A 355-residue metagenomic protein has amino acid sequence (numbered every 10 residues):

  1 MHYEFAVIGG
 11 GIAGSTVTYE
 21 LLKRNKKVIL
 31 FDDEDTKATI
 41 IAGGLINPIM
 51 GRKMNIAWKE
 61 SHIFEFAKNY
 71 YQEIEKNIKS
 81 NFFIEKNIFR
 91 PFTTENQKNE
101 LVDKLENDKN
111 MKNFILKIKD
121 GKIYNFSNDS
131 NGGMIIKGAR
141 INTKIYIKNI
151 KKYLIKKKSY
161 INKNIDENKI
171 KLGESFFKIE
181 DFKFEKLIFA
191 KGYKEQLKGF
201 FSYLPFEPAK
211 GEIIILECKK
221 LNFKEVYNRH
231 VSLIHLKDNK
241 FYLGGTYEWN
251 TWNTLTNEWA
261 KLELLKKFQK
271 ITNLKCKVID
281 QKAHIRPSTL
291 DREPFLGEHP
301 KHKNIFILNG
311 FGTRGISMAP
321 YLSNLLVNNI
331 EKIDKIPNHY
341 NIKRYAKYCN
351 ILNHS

Functional and structural regions predicted by a protein language model:
Y3-I29: N-terminal Rossmann-like FAD-binding beta1-loop-alpha1 element of flavoenzymes
A6-I8, F182-K194, S323: Short hydrophobic core segments
S15-R24, G44-L45, M50, N81-F83 (+1 more regions): Active-site substrate-recognition segment that forms the wall of the catalytic cavity or substrate channel
L22-A42: Glycine-rich FAD pyrophosphate-binding loop
L45-N125: Dinucleotide-binding Rossmann-like beta1-alpha1 core, especially the glycine-rich loop that anchors the ADP
R52, S80-F89, L116-Y153, K157-K158 (+5 more regions): Helix-loop-beta segment of a Rossmann-like dinucleotide-binding subdomain
M54-F66, G133-N149, L255-A260, S317: Short beta-strand to alpha-helix junction loop
D280-S355: C-terminal catalytic lobe of FAD-dependent flavoproteins
